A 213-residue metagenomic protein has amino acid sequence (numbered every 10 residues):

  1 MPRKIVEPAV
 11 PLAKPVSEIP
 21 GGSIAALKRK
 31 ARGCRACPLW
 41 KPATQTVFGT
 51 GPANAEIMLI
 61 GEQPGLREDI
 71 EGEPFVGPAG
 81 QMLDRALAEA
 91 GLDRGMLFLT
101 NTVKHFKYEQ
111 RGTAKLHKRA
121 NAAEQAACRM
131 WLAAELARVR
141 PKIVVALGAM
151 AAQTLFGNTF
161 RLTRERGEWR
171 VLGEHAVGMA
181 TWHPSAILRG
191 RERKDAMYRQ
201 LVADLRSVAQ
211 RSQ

Functional and structural regions predicted by a protein language model:
P2-Q213: A polyanion-binding, active-site-adjacent surface
